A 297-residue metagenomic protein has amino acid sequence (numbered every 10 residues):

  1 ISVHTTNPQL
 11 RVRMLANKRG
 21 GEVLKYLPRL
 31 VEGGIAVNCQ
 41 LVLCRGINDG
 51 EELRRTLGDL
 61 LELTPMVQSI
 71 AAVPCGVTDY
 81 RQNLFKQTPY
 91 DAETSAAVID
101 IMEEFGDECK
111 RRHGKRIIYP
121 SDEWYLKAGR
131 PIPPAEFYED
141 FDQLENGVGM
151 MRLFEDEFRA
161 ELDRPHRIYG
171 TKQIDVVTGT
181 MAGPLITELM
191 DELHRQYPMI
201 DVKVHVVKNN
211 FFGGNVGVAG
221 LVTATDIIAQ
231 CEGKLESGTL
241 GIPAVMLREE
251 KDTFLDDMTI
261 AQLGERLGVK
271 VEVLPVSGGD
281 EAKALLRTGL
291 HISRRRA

Functional and structural regions predicted by a protein language model:
I1-K110, G114, M151-F154: Conserved AdoMet/S-adenosylmethionine-binding subsite of the radical SAM
I1-T6, V73-C75, S121-E123, V206-N209 (+1 more regions): Short loop/turn segments at strand-loop or loop-helix junctions that form parts of catalytic or ligand-binding pockets
T6, C44, V77, Y125 (+2 more regions): Short, solvent-exposed loop/turn segments at secondary-structure junctions
C39, A72, P120, V204-V206 (+1 more regions): A structural preference for short, hydrophobic beta-strand core positions in alpha/beta folds
C109-Y119, I200, V204: Flexible, glycine/charged-enriched surface loops at secondary-structure junctions
R116-A128: A glycine-rich phosphate-binding loop feature that marks nucleotide/adenosyl-phosphate handling sites
A128-A297: Radical SAM enzyme core and accessory elements
